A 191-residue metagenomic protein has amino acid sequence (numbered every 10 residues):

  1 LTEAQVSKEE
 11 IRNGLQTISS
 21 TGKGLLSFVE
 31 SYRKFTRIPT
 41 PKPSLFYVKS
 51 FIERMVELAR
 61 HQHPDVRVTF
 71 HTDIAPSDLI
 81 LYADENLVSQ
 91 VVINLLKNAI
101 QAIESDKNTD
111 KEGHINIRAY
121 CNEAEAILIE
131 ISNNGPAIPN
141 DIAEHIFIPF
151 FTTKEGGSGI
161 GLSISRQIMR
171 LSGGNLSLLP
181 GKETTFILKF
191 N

Functional and structural regions predicted by a protein language model:
L1-K23: Histidine phosphotransfer helical core of two-component systems
I38-P41, I80-A83, T153: Conserved micro-motifs of the catalytic ATP-binding
K42-V56: A conserved beta-strand-to-alpha-helix junction within the catalytic ATP-binding
R67-L79: Conserved catalytic submotifs in the C-terminal HATPase_c
I138-F150: Short conserved segment of the HATPase_c
G161, S165: Short alpha-helical Gxxx[C/S/T] motif in the catalytic ATP-binding
